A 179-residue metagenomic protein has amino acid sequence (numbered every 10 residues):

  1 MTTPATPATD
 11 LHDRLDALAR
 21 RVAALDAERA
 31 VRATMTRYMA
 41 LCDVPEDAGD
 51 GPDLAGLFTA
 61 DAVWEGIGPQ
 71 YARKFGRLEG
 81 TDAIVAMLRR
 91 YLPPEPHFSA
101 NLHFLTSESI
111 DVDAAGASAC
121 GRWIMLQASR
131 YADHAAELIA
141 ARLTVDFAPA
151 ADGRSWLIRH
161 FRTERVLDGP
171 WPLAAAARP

Functional and structural regions predicted by a protein language model:
M1-L41, A48-P52, G56: Short, low-complexity N-terminal intrinsically disordered segments enriched in polar/charged residues
T2, S118-R122, A140-A176: Short beta-strand edge/turn micro-motifs at domain boundaries
C42, F58-T59, G66, M125-Q127 (+1 more regions): Short beta-strand segments enriched in hydrophobic/aromatic residues within well-folded beta-rich domains
D47-G49, Y71, G116-A117, A132-A135 (+1 more regions): Short, solvent-exposed loop/turn segments that connect beta-strands within catalytic domains and beta-strand-rich
A48-C120: A solvent-exposed, acidic/Ser-Thr-rich amphipathic alpha-helical stretch
F75-R77, R130-E137, L167-A176: A short, polar/proline- and glycine-enriched secondary-structure boundary/capping micro-motif
H103-L105, E137-T144: Short, surface-exposed coil-to-beta transition loops
M125-Y131, F147: Beta-strand elements of well-folded, non-transmembrane domains
